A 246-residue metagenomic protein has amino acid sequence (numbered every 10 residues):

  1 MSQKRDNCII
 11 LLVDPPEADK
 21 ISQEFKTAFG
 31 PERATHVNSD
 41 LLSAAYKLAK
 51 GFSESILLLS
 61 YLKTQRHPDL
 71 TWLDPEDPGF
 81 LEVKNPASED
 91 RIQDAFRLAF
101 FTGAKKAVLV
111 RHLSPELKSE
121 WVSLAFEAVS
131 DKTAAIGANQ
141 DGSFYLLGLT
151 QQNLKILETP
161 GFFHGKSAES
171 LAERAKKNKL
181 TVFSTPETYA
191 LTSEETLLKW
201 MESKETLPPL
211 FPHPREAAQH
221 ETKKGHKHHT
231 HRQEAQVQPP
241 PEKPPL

Functional and structural regions predicted by a protein language model:
M1-F25: N-terminal nucleotide-binding beta1-loop-alpha1 segment
V37-E54: A short, N-terminal amphipathic alpha-helix
E54-K63: Short beta-strand/loop segment that forms part of the nucleotide-sugar
D69-K106, E195: Short phosphate-binding loop-to-helix
V108-V110: Short aromatic-hydrophobic micro-motifs that form the base-stacking/packing surface for donor nucleotide recognition
E116-D141: Conserved donor-nucleotide/metal-binding helix-loop-beta segment in metal-dependent transferases, i.e., the alpha-helix
N153-A172: Short, glycine-/small-residue-rich phosphate/pyrophosphate-handling segment
E173-L246: Conserved alpha/beta core of the MobA/IspD/sugar-nucleotide pyrophosphorylase nucleotidyltransferase superfamily
